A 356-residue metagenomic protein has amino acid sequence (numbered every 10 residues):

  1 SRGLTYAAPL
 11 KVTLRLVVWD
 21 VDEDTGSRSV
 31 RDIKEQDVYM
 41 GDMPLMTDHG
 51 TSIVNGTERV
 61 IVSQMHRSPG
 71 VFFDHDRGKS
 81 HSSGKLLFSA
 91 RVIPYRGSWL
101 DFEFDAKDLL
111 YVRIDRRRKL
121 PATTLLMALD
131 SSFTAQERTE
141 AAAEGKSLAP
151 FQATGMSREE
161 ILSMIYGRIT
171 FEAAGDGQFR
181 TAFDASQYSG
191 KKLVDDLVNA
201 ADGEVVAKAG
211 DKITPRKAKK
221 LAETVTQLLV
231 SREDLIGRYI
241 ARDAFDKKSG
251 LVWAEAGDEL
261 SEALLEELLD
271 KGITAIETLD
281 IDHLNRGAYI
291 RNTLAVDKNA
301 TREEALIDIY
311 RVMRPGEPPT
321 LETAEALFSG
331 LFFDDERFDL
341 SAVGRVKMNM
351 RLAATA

Functional and structural regions predicted by a protein language model:
S1-A356: N-terminal non-catalytic structural scaffold regions of very large proteins
